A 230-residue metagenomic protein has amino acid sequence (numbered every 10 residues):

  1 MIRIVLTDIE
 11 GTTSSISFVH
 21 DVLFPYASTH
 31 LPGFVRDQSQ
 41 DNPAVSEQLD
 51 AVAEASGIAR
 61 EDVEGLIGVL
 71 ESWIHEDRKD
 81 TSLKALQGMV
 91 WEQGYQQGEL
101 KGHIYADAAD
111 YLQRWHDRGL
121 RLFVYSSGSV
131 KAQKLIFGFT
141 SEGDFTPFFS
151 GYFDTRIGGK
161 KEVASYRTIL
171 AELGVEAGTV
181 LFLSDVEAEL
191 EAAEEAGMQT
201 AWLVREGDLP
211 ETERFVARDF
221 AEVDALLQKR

Functional and structural regions predicted by a protein language model:
M1, S150-R230: Asp-based, Mg2+/Mn2+-dependent phosphohydrolase catalytic module
I2-V19: Asp-based phosphoryl-transfer active-site loop
T13-S17, K131-K134, P210-E211: Short catalytic/ligand-binding loop motif for oxyanion handling, primarily in non-cytosolic enzymes, centered on
V19-S72: Conserved phosphoryl-transfer catalytic core
V22-P25, T140-E142, Q199-T200: Glycine-rich, phosphate-binding/catalytic loops in enzymes
S56-A106: Metal-dependent phosphoesterase signature
G88, Q97-T140: Substrate-recognition element of Asp-dependent hydrolases with the DxDx(T/V) motif
L120, S126-I169, L173: Conserved binding-pocket/active-site segment within a compact domain
